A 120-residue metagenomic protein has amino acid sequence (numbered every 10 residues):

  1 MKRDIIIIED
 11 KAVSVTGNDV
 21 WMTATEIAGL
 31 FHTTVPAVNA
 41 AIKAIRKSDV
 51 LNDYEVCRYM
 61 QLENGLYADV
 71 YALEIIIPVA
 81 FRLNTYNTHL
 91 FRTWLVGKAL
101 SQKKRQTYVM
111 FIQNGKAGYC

Functional and structural regions predicted by a protein language model:
M1-E26, L30-T33, Q61-C120: Positively charged, aromatic-accented nucleic-acid-binding surfaces
F31, S48-D49: Residues at alpha-helix termini
V35-P36, A40: Key DNA-contact positions within bacterial/archaeal DNA-binding proteins
I42, R46: DNA major-groove recognition helix of helix-turn-helix
K47-S48, V96: Short, charged/polar low-complexity linear motifs in solvent-exposed/disordered segments
V50-N64: Short Lys/Arg-enriched helix C-cap and helix-to-coil transition segments that create basic nucleic-acid-contact patches
